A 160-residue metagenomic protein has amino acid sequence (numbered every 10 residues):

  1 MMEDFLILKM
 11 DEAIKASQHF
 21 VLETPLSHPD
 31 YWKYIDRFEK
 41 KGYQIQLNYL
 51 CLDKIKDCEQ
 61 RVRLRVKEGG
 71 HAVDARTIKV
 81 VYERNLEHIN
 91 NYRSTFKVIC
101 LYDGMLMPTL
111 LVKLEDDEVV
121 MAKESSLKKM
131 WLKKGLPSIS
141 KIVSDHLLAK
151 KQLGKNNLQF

Functional and structural regions predicted by a protein language model:
M1-Y43, R76: Conserved nucleotide-sensing/catalytic segment adjacent to the nucleotide-binding pocket in NTP-handling enzymes
V21-E23, L47, C100-D103: A structural signal for short, well-ordered beta-strand segments and their strand-loop junctions that often border
S27, C51-K56, L106-P108: Conserved nucleotide-binding/hydrolysis micro-motifs of P-loop NTPases
K33-D36, E87, N91: Alpha-helical scaffolding segments of alpha/beta enzyme cores, especially the outer helices of TIM-barrel or partial
I35-F38, R61-R63, L114-D116: Short, glycine/charged-enriched secondary-structure capping and boundary segments
G42-Q44, T95-F96: A generic structural signal for alpha->beta connector loops
Y43-I89: A glycine- and Lys/Arg-enriched "phosphate-lid" helix/loop adjacent to the NTP-binding pocket of small-molecule kinases
Y92-F160: NTP-dependent small-molecule kinase module
